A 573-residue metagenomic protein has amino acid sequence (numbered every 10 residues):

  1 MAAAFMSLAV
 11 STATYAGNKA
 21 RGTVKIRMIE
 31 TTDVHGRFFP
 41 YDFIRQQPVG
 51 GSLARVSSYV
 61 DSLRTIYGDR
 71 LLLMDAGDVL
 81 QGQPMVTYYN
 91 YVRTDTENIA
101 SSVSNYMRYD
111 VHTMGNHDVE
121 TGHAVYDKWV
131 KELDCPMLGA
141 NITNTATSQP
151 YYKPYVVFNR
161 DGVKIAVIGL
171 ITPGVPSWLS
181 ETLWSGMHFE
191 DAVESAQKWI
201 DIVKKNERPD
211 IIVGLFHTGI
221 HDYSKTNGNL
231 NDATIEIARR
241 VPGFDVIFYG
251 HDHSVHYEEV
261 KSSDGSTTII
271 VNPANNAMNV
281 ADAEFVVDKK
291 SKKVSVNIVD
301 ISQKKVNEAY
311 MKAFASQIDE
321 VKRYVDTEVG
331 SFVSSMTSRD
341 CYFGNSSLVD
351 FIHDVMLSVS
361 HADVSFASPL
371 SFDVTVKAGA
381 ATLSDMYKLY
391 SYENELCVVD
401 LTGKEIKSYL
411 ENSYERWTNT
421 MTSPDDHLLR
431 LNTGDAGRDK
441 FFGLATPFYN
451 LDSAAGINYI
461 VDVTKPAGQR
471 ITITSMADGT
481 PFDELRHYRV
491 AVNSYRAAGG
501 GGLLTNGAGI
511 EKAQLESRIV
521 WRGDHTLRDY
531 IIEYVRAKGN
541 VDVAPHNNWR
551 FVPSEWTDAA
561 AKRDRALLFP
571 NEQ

Functional and structural regions predicted by a protein language model:
M1-K19: Bacterial Sec-dependent N-terminal signal peptides
S7-A9, D252, L429: Compositionally biased amphipathic helical and low-complexity segments enriched in hydrophobic
A16-Q303, F343-V355: Acidic, metal/ion-coordinating pockets
R21-R27, R37-T65, S101, V175-V193 (+4 more regions): Catalytic centers of hydrolytic enzymes
